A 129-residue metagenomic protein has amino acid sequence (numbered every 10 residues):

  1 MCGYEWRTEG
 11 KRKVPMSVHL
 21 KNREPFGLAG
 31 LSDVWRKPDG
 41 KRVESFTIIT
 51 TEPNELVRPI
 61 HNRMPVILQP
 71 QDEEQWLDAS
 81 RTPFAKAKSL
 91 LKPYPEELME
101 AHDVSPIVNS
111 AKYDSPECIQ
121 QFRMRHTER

Functional and structural regions predicted by a protein language model:
M1-R129: A structured binding-face within diverse protein domains that lines the active/interaction site
